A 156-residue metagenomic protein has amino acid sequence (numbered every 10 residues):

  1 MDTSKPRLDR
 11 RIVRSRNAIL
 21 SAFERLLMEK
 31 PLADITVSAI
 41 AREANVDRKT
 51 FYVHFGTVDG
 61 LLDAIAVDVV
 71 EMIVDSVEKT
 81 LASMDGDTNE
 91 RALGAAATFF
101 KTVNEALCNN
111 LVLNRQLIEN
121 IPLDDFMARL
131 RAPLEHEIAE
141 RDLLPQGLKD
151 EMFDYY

Functional and structural regions predicted by a protein language model:
M1-I12: N-terminal intrinsically disordered/low-complexity leader segments
L8, T88-A92, A96, E119 (+2 more regions): Residue-level recognition of alpha-helical structural elements
R14, A18-R25, E29, E43 (+4 more regions): Alpha-helical structural segments
L26-G60: Helix-turn-helix
I35-T36, R115-L117: Short, hydrophobic secondary-structure boundary micro-motifs
H54, V58, A66, A92-A96 (+5 more regions): Hydrophobic alpha-helical segments and helix-packing faces
E78-V112: Hydrophobic alpha-helical connector segments
E119-P145, E151-Y155: Amphipathic alpha-helical packing segments from all-alpha helical-bundle domains
